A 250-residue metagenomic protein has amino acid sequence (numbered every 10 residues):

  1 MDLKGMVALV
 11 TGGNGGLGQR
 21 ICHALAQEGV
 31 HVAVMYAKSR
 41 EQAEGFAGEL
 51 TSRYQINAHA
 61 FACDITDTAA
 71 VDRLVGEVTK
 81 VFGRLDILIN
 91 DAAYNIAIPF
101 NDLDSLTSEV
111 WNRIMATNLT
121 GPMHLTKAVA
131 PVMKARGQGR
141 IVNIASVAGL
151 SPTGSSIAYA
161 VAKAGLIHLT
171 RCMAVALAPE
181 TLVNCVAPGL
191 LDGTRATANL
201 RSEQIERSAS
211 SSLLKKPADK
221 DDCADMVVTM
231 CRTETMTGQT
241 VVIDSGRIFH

Functional and structural regions predicted by a protein language model:
D2, Q138, A178, D219-I243 (+1 more regions): C-terminal substrate-recognition "lid" of short-chain dehydrogenase/reductases
V7, N14-G15: Conserved glycine-rich cofactor-binding loop
E28-G45: Conserved glycine-rich Rossmann-like NAD(P)H-binding loop of the short-chain dehydrogenase/reductase
P99-N112, I141, T197, S208: Substrate-binding pocket helix/loop in short-chain dehydrogenase/reductase
T126, A162, T170: Active-site helix of classical SDR
P131, A174-P179: Alpha-helical segment proximal to the catalytic Tyr-Lys
S146: Residue(s) in the substrate-gating loop at a strand-loop-helix junction that position the organic substrate next
